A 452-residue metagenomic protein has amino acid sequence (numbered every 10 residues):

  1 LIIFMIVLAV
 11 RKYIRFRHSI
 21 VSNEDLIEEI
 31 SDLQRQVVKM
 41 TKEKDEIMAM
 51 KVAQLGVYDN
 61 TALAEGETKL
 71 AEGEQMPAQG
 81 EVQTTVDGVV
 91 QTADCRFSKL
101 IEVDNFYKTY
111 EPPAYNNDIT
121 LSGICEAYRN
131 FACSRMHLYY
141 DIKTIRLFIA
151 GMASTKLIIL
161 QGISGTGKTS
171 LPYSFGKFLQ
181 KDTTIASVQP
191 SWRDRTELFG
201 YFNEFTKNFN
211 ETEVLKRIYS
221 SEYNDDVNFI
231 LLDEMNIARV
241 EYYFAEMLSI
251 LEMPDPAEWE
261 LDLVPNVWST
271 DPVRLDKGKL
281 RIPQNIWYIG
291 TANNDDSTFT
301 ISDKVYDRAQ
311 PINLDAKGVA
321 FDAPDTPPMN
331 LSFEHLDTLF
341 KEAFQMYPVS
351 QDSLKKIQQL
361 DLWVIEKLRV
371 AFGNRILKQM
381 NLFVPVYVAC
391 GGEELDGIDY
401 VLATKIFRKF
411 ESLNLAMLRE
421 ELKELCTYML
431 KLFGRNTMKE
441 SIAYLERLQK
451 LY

Functional and structural regions predicted by a protein language model:
L1-F16: Single-pass membrane-anchoring alpha-helices
F4-I6, L138, F209, M235 (+2 more regions): Generic low-polarity alpha-helical segments
S19-I20, E24-E334, T338: AAA+ P-loop NTPase catalytic core and its hallmark functional loops
D94-K108, P327-Y452: Alpha-helical lid/collar subdomain of P-loop NTPases
